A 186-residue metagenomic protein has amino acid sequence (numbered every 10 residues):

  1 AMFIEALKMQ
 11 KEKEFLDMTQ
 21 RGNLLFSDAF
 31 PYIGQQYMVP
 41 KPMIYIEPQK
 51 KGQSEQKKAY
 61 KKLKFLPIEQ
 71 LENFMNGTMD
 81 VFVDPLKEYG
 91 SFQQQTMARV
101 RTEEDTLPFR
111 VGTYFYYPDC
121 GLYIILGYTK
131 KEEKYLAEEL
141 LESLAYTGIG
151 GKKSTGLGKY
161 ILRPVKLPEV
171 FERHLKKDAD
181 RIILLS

Functional and structural regions predicted by a protein language model:
A1-S186: Conserved active-site/ligand-binding neighborhood in enzyme cores
